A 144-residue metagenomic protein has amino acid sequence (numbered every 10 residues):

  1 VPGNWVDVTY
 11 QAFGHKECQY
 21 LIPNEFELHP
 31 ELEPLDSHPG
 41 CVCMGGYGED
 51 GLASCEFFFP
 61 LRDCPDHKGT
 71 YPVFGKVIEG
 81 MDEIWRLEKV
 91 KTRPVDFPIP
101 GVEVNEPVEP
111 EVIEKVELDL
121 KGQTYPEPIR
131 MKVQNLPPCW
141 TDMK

Functional and structural regions predicted by a protein language model:
V1-K144: Cyclophilin-like peptidyl-prolyl cis-trans isomerases
